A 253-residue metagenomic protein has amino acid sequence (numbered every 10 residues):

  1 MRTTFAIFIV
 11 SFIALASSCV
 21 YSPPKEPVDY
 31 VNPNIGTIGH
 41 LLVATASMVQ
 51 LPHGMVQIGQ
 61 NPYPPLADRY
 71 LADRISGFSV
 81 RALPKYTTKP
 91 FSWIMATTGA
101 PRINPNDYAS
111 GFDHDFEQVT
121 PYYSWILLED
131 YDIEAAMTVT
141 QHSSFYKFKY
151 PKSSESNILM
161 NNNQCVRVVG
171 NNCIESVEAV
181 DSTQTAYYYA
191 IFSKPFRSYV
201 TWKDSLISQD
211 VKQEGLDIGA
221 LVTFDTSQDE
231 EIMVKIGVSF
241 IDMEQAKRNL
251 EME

Functional and structural regions predicted by a protein language model:
M1-P23: Bacterial Sec-dependent N-terminal signal peptides
Y21-E253: Accessory carbohydrate-recognition regions in carbohydrate-active enzymes
